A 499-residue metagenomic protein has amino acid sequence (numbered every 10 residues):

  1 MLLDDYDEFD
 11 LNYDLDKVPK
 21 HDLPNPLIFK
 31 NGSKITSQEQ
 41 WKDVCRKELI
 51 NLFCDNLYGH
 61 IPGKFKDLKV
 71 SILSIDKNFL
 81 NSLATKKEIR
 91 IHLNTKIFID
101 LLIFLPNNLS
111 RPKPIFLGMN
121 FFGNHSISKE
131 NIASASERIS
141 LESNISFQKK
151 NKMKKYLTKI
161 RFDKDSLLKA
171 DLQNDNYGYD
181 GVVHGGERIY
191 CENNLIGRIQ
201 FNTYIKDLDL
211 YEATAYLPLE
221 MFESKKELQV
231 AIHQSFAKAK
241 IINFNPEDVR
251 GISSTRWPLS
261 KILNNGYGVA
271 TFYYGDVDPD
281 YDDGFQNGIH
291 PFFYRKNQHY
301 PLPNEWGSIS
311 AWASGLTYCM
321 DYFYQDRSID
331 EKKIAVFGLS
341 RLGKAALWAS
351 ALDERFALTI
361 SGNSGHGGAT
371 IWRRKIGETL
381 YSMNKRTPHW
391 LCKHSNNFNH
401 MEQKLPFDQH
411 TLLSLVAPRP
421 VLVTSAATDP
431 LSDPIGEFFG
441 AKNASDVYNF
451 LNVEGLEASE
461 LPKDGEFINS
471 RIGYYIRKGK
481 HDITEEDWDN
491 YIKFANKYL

Functional and structural regions predicted by a protein language model:
M1-H60: N-terminal pre-domain segments of enzymes
L101-L102, R111-F121: Short beta-strand element of the alpha/beta-hydrolase
G118-N151, K238, I242-Q325, W372: Cap/lid segment of the alpha/beta-hydrolase catalytic domain
K152-I241: Glycine-rich, small/acidic residue-mixed loop/short-helix segments
P246, T317-E378, S382, R386 (+1 more regions): Primarily recognizes the serine-hydrolase "nucleophile elbow" in alpha/beta-hydrolase and SGNH/GDSL folds
I289-P291, K296, S361-L412, E437-A458: Mobile cap/lid helix-loop segments that gate and shape the active-site cleft of serine hydrolases
R386, A441-L499: C-terminal catalytic histidine-bearing segment of alpha/beta-hydrolase fold enzymes
A417-S432, R477-K478: Conserved strand-to-loop "acid loop" that flanks and positions the catalytic carboxylate
